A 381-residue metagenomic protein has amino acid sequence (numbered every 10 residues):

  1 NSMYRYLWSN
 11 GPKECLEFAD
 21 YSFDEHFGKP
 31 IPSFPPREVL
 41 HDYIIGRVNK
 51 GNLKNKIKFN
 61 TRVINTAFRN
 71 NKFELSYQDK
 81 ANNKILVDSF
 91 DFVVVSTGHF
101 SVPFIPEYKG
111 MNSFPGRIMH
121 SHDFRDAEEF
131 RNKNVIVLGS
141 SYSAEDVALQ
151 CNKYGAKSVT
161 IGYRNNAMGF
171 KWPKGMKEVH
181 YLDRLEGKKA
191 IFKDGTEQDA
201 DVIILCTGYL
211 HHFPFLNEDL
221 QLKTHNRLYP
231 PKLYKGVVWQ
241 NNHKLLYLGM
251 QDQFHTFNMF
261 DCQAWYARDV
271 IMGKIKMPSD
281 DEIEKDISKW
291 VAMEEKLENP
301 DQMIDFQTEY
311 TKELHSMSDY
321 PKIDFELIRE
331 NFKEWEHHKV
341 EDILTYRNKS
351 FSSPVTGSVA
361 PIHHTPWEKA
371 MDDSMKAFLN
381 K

Functional and structural regions predicted by a protein language model:
N1-S22: Conserved N-terminal glycine-rich FAD pyrophosphate-binding loop of Rossmann-like flavoproteins
N1-Y6, F27-I283, E295-K381: Flavin (primarily FAD) cofactor-binding/catalytic cores of flavoenzymes
E282-W290: Post-kinase regulatory C-tail/linker adjacent to protein kinase catalytic domains
